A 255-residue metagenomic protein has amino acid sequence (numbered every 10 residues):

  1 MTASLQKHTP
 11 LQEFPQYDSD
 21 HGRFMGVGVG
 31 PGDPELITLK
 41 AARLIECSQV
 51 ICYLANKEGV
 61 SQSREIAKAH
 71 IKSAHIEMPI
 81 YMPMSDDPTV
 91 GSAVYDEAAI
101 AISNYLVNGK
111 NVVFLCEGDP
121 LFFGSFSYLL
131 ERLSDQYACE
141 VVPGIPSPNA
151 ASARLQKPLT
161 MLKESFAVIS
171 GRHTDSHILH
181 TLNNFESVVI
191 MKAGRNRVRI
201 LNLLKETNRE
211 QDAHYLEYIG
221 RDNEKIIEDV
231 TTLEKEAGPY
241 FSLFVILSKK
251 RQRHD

Functional and structural regions predicted by a protein language model:
M1-P34, L39-A41, E46-Q136, I226-E228 (+2 more regions): Class I S-adenosyl-L-methionine
R23-F24, L182-D255: A contiguous loop/helix-start segment that scaffolds small-molecule binding in enzyme catalytic cores
F24-G26, E77-P79, C139-V141, V168 (+1 more regions): Conserved beta-strand scaffold positions in the cores of enzyme catalytic domains, especially in NTP/NDP-utilizing
G28, A55, S170, V189-A193: Glycine-rich anion-binding loop/nest that anchors nucleotide
Y53, P79, F114-C116, V141-G144 (+3 more regions): General beta-strand structural signal in soluble alpha/beta enzymes
E58-V60, S85, P146-N149, R197-V198 (+1 more regions): Short gly/pro/ser/thr-enriched loop/turn and capping motifs at secondary-structure boundaries
E97-Y105, P158-S170, T232-L243: A polyampholytic, Gly/Pro-enriched intrinsically disordered region
F122-N183, K249-Q252: Class I SAM-dependent methyltransferase SAM-binding "motif I" and its flanking Rossmann-like core
